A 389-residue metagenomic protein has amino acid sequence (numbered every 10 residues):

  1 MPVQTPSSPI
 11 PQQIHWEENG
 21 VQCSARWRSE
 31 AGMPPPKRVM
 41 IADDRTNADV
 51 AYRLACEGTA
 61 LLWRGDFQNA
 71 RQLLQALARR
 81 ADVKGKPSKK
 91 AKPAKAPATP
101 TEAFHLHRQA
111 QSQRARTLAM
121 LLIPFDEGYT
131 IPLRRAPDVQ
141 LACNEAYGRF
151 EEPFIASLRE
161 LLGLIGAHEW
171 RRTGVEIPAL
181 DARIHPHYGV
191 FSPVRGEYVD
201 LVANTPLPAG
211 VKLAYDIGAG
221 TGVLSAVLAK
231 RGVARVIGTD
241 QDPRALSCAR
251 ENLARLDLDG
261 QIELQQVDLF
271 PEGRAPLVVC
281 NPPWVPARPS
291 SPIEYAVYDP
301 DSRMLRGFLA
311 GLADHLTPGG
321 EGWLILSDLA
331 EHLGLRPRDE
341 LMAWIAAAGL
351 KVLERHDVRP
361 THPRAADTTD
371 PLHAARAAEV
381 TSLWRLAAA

Functional and structural regions predicted by a protein language model:
P2-G32, P36-V175: N-terminal auxiliary segments of SAM/dcSAM-dependent transferases
D138-L213, I217-V227, R376-A378: SAM-dependent Rossmann-like transferase core, predominantly class I methyltransferases with a strong bias toward
R195-C280, P286, S290: Conserved SAM/SAH cofactor-binding pocket of Class I
W284-V285, S302, S327-E331: Short "lid" loop at the C-terminus of a central beta-strand within the Rossmann-like core of SAM-dependent
I293-T317: Glycine-rich S-adenosyl-L-methionine
F308, L333-A348: Short alpha-helix
G319-L326: Conserved beta-strand signature within the Rossmann-like core of class I S-adenosyl-L-methionine
L341-A388: Class I S-adenosyl-L-methionine
